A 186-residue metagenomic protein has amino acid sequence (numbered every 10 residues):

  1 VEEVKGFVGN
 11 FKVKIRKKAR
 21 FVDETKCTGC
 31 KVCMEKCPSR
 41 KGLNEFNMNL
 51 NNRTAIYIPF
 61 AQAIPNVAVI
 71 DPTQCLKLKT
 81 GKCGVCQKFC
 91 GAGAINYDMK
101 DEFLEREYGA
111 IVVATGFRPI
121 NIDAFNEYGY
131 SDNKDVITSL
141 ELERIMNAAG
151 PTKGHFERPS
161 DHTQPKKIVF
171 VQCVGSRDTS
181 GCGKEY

Functional and structural regions predicted by a protein language model:
V1-K26, P38-K88, A92-I137: Non-heme iron-sulfur electron-transfer modules
A19, V174-S176: Residue-level signal for short, function-critical loop segments
Y57-L76, E141-Q164: Surface-exposed acidic, glycine/proline-enriched linker/cap segments that occur as 15-30-residue helix-coil
A114, V171-C173: Short hydrophobic segments within beta-strands
F125-Y130, T179-Y186: Glycine- and acidic-residue-enriched helix-capping/strand-helix junction motifs
P165-V169: Residues that mark the start of a beta-strand
